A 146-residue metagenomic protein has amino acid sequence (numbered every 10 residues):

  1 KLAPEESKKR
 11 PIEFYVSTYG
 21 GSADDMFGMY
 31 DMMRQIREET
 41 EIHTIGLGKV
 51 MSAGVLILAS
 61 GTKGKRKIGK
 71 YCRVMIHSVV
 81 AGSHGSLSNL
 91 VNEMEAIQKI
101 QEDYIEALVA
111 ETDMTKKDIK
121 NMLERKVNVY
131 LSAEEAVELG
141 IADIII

Functional and structural regions predicted by a protein language model:
K1-I146: Terminal-region recognition feature
